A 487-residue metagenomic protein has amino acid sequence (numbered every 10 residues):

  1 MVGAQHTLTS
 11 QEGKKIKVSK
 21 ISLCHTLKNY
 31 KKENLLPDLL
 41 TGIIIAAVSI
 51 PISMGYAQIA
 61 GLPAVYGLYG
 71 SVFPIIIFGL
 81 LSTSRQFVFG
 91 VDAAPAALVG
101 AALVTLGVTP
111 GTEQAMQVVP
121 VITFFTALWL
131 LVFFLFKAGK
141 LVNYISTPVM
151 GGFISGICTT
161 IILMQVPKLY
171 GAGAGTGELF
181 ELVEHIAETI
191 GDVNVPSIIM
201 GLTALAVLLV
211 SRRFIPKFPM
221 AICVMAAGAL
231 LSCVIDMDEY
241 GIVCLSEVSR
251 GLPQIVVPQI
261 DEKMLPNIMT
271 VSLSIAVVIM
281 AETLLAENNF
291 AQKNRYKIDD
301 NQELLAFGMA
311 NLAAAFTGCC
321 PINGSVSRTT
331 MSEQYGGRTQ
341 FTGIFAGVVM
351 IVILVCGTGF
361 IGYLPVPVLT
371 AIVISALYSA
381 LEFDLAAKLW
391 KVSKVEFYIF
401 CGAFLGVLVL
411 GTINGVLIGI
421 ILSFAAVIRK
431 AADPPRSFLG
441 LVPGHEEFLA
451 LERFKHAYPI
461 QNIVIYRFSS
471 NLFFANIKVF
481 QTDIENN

Functional and structural regions predicted by a protein language model:
V2-H445: Transmembrane helical cores of multi-pass ion-transport proteins
L405, R429-N487: Non-transmembrane accessory domains of multi-pass membrane transporters/channels
